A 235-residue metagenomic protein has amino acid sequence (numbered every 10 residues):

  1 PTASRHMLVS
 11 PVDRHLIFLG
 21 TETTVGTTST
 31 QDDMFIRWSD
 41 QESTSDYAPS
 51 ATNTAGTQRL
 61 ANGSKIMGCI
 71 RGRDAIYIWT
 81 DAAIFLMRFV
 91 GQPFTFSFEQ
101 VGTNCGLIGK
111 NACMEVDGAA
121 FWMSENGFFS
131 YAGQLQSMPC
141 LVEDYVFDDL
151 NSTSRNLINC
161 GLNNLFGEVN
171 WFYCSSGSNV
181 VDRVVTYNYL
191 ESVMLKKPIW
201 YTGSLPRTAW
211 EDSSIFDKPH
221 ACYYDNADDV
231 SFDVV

Functional and structural regions predicted by a protein language model:
P1-R14: Disordered, low-complexity "stalk" and linker segments at domain junctions of extracellular and cell-surface proteins
V12-T23: Extended catalytic-interface subdomain
T23, N62-V235: Beta-sheet-dominated scaffold domains
T24-T30: Intrinsic low-complexity, repeat-rich intrinsically disordered segments enriched in small/flexible residues
Q31, A61-N62: N-terminal, Lys/Arg-enriched amphipathic/low-complexity engagement segments that precede the first folded domain
Q31-S43, R183-S192: Beta-propeller blade signature
E42-Q58: A short, charged helix-loop
